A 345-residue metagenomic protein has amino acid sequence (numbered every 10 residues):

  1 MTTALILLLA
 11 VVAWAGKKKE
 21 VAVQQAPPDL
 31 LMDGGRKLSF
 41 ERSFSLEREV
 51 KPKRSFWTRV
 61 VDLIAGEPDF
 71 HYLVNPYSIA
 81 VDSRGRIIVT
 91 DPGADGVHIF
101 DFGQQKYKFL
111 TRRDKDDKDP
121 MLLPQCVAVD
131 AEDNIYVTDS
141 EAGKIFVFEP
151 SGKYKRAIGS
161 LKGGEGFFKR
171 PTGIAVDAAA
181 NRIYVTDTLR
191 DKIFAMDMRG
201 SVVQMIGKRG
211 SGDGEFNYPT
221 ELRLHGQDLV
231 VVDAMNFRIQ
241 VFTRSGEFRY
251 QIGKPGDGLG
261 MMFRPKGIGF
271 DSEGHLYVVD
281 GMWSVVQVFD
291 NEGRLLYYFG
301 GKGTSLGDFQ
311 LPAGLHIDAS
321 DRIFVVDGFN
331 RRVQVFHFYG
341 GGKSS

Functional and structural regions predicted by a protein language model:
T2-A10: Bacterial N-terminal signal peptides
W14-S345: Eukaryotic scaffold repeat domains enriched in small/polar residues
